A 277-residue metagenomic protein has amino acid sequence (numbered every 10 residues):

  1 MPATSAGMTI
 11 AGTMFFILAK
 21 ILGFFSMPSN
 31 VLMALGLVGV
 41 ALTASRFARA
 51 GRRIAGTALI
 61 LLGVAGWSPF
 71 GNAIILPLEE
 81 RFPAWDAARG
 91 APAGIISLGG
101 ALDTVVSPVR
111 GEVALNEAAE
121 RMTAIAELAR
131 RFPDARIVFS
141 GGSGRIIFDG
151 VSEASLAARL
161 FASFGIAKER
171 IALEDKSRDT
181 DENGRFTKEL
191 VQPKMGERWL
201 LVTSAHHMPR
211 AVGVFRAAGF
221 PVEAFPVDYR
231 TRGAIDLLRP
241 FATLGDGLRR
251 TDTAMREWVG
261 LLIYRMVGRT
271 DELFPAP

Functional and structural regions predicted by a protein language model:
A3, G7-M8: A cross-taxon signal for low-complexity, glycine/charged-rich
A11-A41: Membrane-embedded alpha-helical segments of integral membrane proteins
M14-L22, F70, I74-L78, M255-L262: Hydrophobic alpha-helical segments of integral membrane proteins, encompassing both true transmembrane helices
L32-G56: Cytosolic-side transmembrane helix boundary signature
V40-T43, L62, G66, Y264: Structural signal for membrane-spanning alpha-helices in multi-pass inner-membrane proteins, emphasizing helix cores
A48, P77-A84, G268-L273: Transmembrane helix-loop junctions in multipass membrane proteins, especially transporters and channels
L59, V64-D252: A structural signal for short, hydrophobic/glycine-enriched beta-strand patches
D236-A242, R249-P277: Extracytoplasmic/luminal low-complexity segments enriched in Pro/Gly and acidic/polar residues that act as flexible
